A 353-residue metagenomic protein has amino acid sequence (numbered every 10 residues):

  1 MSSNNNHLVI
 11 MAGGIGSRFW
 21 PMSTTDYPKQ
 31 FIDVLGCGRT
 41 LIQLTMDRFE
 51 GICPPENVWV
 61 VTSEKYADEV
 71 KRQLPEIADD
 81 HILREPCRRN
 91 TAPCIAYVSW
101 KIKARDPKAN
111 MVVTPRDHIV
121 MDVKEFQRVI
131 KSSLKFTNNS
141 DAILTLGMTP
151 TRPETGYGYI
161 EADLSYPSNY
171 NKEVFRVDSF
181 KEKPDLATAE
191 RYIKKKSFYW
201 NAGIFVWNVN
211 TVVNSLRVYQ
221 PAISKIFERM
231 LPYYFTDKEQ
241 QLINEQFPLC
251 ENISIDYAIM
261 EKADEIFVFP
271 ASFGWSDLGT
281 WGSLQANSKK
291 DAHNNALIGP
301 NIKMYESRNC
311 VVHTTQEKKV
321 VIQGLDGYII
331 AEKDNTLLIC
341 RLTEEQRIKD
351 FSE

Functional and structural regions predicted by a protein language model:
M1-I10, R18-T25, G36-P115, M121-K131: Conserved N-terminal catalytic core of the sugar/cofactor nucleotidyltransferase
S2-N5, V209-E353: Left-handed beta-helix
M11-A12, V61, V112-P115, T145-T149 (+2 more regions): Short beta-strand segments
I42, V98, D117, I160 (+3 more regions): Residue-level signal for inorganic ion chemistry
V60, L83-R84, V113, L144-M148 (+2 more regions): General beta-strand structural signal in soluble alpha/beta enzymes
V123-Q246, F267, E317, R341-L342: Conserved core of the sugar-phosphate nucleotidyltransferase
